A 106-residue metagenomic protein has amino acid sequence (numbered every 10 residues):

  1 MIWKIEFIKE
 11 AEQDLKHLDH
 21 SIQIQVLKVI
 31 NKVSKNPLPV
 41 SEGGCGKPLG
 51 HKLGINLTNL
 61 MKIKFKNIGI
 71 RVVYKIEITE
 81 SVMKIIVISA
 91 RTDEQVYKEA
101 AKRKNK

Functional and structural regions predicted by a protein language model:
M1-K32: Arg/Lys-rich, positively charged N-terminal/basic patches that mediate binding to nucleic acids
W3-E6, K32-P37, M61, K98: Short, charge-rich amphipathic segments
Q13, I24, T58, K64-K106: Enriched for short, Lys/Arg-rich terminal
H20, N31, K35-L38, K102-K106: Generic surface-pattern signal
K35-K64: A short, surface-exposed loop/turn module that caps and links secondary-structure elements
